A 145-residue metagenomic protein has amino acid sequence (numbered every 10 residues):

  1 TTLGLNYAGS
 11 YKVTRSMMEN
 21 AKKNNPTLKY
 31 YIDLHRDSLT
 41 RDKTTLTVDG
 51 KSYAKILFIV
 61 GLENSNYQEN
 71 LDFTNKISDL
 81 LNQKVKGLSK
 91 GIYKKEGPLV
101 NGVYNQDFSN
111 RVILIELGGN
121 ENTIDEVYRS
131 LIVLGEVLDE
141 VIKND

Functional and structural regions predicted by a protein language model:
T1-P26, S38-K43, I132, K143: N-terminal catalytic or cofactor-binding beta/alpha core of small enzyme domains
T2-G9, E19, I59-Q68, E116-D125: Second-shell loop/turn segments in exported
L5-Y11, L39-T45, Y67-E69, L99-Y104 (+1 more regions): Extracytoplasmic/secreted cell-surface and envelope-processing proteins
K12-E19, L71-S78, V112, Y128-L131 (+1 more regions): Extracytoplasmic/secreted envelope proteins and their assembly/folding machinery, especially bacterial periplasmic
A21, N25-G61: Active-site microenvironments of hydrolase-like enzyme catalytic domains
K23-T27, R36, D79-K86, D139-K143: Sec-exported extracytoplasmic/periplasmic mature domains
N70-K95: Active-site-adjacent substrate-binding region of metalloamidase/peptidase-like peptide-processing proteins
I92-D145: Active-site-adjacent mobile loop/cap segments within catalytic or ligand-binding domains
